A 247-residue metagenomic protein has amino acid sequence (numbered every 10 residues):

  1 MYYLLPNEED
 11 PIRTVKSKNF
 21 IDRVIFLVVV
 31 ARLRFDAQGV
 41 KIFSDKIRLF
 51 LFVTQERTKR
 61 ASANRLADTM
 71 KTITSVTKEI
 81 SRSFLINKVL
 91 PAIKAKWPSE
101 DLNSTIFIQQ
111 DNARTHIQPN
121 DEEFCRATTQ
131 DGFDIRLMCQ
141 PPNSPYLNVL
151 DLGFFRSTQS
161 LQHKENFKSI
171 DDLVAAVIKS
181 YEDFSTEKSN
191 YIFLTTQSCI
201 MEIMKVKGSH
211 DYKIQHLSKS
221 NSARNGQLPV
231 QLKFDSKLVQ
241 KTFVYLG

Functional and structural regions predicted by a protein language model:
M1-P91: Extended, low-complexity cationic-aromatic segments
R13-V15, T105, Q109-N112, R126-V149 (+1 more regions): RNase H-like polynucleotidyl transferase catalytic core
N19-V29, Q38-G39, L51, F107-Q110 (+5 more regions): Conserved, well-structured core segments
F35-K41, I93-L102, A127-F133: Alpha-helix termini
A92-I106, S185-I192: Surface-exposed helix-capping loop/turn segments at secondary-structure junctions
Q118-E123: Secondary-structure junction motif
L150-G247: C-terminal anion-handling pockets and recognition modules
